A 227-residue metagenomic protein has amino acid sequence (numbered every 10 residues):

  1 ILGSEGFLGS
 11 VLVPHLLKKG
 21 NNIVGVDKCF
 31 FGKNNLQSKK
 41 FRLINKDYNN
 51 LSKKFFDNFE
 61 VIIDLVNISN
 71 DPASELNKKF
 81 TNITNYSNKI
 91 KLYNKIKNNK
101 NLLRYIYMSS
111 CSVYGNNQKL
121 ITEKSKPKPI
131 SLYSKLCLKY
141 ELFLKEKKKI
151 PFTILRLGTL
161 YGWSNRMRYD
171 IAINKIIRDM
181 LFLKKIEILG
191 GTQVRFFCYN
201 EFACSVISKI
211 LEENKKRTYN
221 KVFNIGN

Functional and structural regions predicted by a protein language model:
I1-K19: N-terminal Rossmann NAD(P)H-binding glycine-rich loop of SDR-like oxidoreductase domains
L2, V26, I62-I68, Y105-C111 (+1 more regions): SDR active-site strand-loop-helix element
Y48-T84: NAD(P)H-binding glycine-rich loop region in Rossmannoid oxidoreductase-like domains and their noncatalytic homologs
V66-N67, N77, N82-K89, I106-S109 (+1 more regions): Short alpha-helix in the Rossmann-fold core of NAD(P)-dependent oxidoreductases
N82, I130-L138, D170-I171, F196-F197: Short-chain dehydrogenase/reductase
I90-L132: Conserved Rossmann-fold NAD(P)-dependent oxidoreductase catalytic core, especially the SDR/UDP-sugar
K119, L142-R195, N200-K209: NAD(P)-dependent short-chain dehydrogenase/reductase
V206, E213-N227: Mid/C-terminal beta-alpha module of Rossmann-like enzyme folds, strongest in SDR-family dehydrogenases/epimerases
